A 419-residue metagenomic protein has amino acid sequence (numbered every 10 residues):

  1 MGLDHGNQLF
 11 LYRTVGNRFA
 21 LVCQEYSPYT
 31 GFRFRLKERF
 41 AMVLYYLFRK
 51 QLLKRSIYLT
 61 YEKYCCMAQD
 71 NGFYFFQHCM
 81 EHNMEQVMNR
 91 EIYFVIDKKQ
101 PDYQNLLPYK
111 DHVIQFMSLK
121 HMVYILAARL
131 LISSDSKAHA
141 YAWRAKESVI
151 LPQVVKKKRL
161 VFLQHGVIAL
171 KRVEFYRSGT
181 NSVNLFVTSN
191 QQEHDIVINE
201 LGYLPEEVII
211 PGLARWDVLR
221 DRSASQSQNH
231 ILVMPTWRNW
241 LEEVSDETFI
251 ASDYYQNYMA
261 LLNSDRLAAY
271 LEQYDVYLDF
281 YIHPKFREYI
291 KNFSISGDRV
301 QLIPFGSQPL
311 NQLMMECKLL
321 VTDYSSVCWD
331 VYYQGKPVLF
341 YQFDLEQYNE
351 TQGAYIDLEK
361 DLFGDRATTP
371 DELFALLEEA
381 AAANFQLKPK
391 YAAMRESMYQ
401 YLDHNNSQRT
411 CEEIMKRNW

Functional and structural regions predicted by a protein language model:
G2-Q8, R13-F34, P370-W419: C-terminal amphipathic helix plus adjacent low-complexity, charged tail appended to glycosyltransferase catalytic
Y26-Y46, R172-Y258, P284, A382 (+1 more regions): A nucleotide-sugar donor-handling region in carbohydrate enzymes
I57-L219: Active-site and donor-binding regions of nucleotide-sugar-utilizing enzymes
Q69-H78, N83, A214-S294, A367-T369 (+2 more regions): Conserved catalytic-core segment of nucleotide-activated headgroup transferases in glycan assembly
H112-L119, Q301-G306, L362-L376: Short acidic-hydrophobic, aromatic-tinged amphipathic segments that line or gate anion-handling sites
I114-Y124, P284-W329, Q334: Donor nucleotide-activated moiety binding/catalytic core segment of transferases that use nucleotide-activated donors
R144-H165, I250-A260, K336-Q347: A short, gly/pro- and small-residue-rich
P205, F293-I295, S326-Y401: Catalytic binding pocket for nucleotide-activated donors in carbohydrate/polymer assembly enzymes
